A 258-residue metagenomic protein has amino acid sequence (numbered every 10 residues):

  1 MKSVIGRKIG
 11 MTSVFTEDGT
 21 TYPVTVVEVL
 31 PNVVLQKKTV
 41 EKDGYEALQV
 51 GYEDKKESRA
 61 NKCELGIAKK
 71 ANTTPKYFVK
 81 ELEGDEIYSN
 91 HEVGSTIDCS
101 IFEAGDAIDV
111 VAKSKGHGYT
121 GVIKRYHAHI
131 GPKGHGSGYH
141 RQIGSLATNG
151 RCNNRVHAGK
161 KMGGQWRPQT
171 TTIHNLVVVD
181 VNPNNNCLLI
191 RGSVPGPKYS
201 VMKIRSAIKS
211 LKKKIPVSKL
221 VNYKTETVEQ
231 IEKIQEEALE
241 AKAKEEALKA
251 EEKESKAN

Functional and structural regions predicted by a protein language model:
M1-N258: Extended basic (Lys/Arg/His-rich) segments that typically form rRNA-contacting surfaces in ribosomal proteins
